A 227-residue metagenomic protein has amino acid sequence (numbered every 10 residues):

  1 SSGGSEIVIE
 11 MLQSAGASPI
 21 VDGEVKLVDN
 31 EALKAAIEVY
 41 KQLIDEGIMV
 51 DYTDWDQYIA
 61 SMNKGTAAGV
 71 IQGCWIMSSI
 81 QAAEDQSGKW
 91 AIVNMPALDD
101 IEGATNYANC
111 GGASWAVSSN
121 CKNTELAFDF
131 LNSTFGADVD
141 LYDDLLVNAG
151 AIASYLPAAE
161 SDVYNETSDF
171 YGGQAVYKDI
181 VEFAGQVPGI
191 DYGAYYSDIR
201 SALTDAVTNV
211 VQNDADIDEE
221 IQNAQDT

Functional and structural regions predicted by a protein language model:
S1-V25, A32, A67: Extracytoplasmic/periplasmic solute-binding protein
A15-G16, L43-I48, T66, I80-E84 (+4 more regions): Sec/Tat-exported extracytoplasmic proteins
G23-Y52, M95: Glycine-centered hinge/linker elements that transmit conformational signals in sensory and ligand-binding systems
V50-K64: Short helix-initiation/N-cap motifs at beta->coil->alpha
M62, I217-T227: Short, well-structured alpha-helical segments that form the helix of a local strand-helix-strand
K64-G73, G88: Alpha-to-beta junction loops
I76-S87, L98-A202: C-terminal lobe and pocket-closing loops of periplasmic/extracytoplasmic Venus-flytrap solute-binding proteins
D198, A202-N213: Solvent-exposed, amphipathic alpha-helical segments
